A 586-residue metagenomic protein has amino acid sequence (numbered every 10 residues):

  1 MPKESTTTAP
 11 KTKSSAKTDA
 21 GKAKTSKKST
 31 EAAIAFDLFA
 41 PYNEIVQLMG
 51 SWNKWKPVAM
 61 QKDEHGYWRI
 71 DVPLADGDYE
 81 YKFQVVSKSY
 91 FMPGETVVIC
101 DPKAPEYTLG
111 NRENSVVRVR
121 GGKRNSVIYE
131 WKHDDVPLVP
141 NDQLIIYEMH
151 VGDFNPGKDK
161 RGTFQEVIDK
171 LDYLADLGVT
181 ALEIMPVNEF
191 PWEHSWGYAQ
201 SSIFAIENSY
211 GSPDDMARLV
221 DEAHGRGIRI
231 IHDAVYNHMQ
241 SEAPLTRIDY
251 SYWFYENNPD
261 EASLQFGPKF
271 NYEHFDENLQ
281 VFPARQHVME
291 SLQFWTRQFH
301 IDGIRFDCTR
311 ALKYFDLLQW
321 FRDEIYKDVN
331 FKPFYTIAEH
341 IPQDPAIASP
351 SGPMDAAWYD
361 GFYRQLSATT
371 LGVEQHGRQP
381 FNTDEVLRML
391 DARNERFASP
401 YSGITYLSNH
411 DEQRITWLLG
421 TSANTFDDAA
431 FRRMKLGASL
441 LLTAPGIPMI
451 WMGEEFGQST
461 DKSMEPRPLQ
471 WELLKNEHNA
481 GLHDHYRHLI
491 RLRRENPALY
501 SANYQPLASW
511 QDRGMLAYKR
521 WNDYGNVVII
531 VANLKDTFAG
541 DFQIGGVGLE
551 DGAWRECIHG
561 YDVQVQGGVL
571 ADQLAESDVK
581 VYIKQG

Functional and structural regions predicted by a protein language model:
M1-Y42, A59-I146, D153-D159, E166 (+1 more regions): The feature marks proteins involved in alpha-glucan
F39-V46, W52-W55, T537, V547-D551: Short proline/glycine-enriched turn/loop motifs at strand-loop junctions of beta-rich domains
Y81, V565-G586: C-terminal beta-strand-rich structural cap/linker in extracellular carbohydrate-active enzymes
K88-D134, R226, P244-P268, H376-R393: Core domains of carbohydrate- and sulfate-ester-processing enzymes
K132-D134, L138-N141, H150-H300, T309 (+2 more regions): Substrate-binding/active-site clefts of carbohydrate-active enzymes
M149, L174, I184, I203 (+10 more regions): Conserved, mostly hydrophobic/aromatic
H224, S291, R297, C308-G403 (+8 more regions): Active-site-proximal helices and loops of the catalytic beta/alpha 8
S402-F426: Active-site clefts of carbohydrate-active enzymes
